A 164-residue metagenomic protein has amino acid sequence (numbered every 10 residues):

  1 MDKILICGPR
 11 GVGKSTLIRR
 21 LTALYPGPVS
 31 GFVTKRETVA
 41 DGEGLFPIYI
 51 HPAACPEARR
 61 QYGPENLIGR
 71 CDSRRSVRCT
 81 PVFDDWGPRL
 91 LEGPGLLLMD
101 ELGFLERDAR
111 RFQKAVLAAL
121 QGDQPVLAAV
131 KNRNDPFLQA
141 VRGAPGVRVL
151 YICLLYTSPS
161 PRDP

Functional and structural regions predicted by a protein language model:
I6: Hydrophobic anchor at the beta1->P-loop junction of P-loop NTPases
R10: The conserved Walker
K14: Conserved lysine of the Walker
L24-G69: N-terminal phosphate/diphosphate-binding loop that engages ATP/GTP or pyrophosphate donors across diverse enzyme folds
C71-L97: Phosphate-binding/switch loop-helix module in NTP-utilizing enzymes
L105-F112: Conserved ATPase-coupling elements of RecA-like P-loop NTPase cores
Y156-P164: Single conserved hydrophobic/aromatic residue that forms the stacking wall/gate of nucleotide- or nucleobase-binding
